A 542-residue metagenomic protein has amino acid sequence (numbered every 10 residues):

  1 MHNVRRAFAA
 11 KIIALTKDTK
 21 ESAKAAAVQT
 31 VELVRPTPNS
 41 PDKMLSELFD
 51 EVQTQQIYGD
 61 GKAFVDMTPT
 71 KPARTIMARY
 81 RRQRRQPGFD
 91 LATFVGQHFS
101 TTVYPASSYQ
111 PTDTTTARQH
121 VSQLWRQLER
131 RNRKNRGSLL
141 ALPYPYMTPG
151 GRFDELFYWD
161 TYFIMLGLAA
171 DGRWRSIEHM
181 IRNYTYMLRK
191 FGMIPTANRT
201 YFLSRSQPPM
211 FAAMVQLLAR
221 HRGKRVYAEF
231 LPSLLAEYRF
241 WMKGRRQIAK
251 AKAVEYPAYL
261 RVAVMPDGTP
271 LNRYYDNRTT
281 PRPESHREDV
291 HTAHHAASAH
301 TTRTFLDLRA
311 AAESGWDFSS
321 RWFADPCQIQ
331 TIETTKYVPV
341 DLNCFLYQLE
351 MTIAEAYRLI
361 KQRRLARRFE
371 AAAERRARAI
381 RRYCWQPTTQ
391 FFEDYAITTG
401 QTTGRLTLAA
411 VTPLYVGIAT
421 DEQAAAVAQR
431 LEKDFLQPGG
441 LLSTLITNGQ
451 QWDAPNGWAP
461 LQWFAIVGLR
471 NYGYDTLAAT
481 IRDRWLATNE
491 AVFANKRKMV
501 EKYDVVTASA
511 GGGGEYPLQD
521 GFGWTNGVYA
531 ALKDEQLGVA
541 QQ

Functional and structural regions predicted by a protein language model:
A7-K11, T19-A23, T30-V34, S40-F153 (+6 more regions): Extended glycan-interaction surfaces of carbohydrate-active proteins
H120, R173-Y184, R225-M242, K361-I380 (+2 more regions): Extended, well-ordered alpha-helical scaffold segments
E155-F163, F202-A213, E229-S233, Y337-L349 (+3 more regions): Aromatic- and histidine-enriched alpha-helix N-cap/loop-to-helix transition segments that scaffold the rims
F157-M187, A409-T420, Q462-D475: Alpha-helical support elements that line or immediately flank enzyme active sites and cofactor-binding pockets
L166-A170, A213-H221, Q348-L359, Y415 (+2 more regions): Short glycine/serine- and small hydrophobic-enriched flexible loop segments
L188-F230: Aromatic/His-enriched, Gly/Pro-containing loop or helix-boundary segments that lie immediately adjacent to catalytic
A213-G268: Acidic/aromatic-lined carbohydrate-recognition and catalytic surfaces of CAZymes acting on diverse glycans
I332-F369, R375, Q451-T476: Long, repeat-rich segments with strong aromatic
